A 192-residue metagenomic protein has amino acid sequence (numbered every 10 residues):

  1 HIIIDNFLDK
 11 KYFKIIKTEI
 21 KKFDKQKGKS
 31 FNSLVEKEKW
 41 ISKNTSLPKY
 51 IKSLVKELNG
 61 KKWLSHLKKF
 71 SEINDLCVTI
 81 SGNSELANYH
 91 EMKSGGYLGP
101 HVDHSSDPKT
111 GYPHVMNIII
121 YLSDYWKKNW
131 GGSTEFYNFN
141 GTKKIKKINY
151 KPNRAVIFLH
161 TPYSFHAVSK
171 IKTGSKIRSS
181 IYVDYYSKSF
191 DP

Functional and structural regions predicted by a protein language model:
H1-A155, P162-P192: Fe(II)/2-oxoglutarate oxygenase catalytic core
